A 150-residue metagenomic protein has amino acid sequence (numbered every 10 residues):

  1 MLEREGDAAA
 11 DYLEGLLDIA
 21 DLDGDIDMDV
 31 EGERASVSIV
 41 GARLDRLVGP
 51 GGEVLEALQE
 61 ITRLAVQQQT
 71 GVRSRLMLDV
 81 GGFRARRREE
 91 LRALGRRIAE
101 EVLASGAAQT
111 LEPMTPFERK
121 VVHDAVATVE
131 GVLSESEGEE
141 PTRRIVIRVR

Functional and structural regions predicted by a protein language model:
M1-R150: RNA-contacting regions in translation and RNA-metabolism proteins, encompassing KH/S1 modules where present
